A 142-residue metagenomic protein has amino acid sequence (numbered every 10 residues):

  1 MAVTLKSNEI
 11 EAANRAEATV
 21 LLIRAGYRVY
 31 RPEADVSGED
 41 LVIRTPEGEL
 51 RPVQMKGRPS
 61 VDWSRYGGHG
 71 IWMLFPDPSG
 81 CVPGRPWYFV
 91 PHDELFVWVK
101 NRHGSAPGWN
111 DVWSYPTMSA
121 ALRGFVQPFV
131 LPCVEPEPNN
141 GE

Functional and structural regions predicted by a protein language model:
M1-S37, V42-E142: Mixed-charge (Asp/Glu-Lys/Arg
